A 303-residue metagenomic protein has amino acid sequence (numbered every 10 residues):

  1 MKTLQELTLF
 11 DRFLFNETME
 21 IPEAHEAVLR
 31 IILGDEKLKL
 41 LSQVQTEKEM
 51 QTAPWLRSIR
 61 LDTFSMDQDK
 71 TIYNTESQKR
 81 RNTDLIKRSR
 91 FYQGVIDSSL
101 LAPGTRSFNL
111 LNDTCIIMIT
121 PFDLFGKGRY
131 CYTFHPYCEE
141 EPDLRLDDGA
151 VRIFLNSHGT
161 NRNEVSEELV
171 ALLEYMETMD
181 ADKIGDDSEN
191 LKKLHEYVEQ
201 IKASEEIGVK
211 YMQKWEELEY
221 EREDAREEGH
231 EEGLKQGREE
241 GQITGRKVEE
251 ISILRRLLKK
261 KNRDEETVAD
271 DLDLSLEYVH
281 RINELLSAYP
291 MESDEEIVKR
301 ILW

Functional and structural regions predicted by a protein language model:
M1-W303: Elongated, amphipathic alpha-helical interaction scaffolds
